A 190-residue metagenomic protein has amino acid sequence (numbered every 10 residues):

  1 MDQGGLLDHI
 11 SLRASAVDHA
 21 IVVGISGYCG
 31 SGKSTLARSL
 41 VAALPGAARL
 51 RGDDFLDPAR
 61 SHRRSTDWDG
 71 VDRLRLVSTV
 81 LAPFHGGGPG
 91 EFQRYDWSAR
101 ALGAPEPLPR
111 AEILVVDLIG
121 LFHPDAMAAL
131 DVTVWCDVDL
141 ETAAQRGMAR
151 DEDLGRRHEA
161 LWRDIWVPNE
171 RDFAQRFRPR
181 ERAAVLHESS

Functional and structural regions predicted by a protein language model:
M1-V23: Extreme N-terminal, non-catalytic leader segments that precede Walker-type/kinase nucleotide-binding cores
Y28: P-loop (Walker A) phosphate-binding loop of NTP-binding proteins
K33: Conserved lysine of the Walker
L36: Hydrophobic positions on the alpha1 helix immediately C-terminal to the Walker A/P-loop
V41-L50: Post-Walker A helix-loop "phosphate-sensing" segment adjacent to the P-loop in P-loop NTPases
A48, D57-E106, E112-L114: Conserved nucleotide-sensing/catalytic segment adjacent to the nucleotide-binding pocket in NTP-handling enzymes
A101, H123, D153-S190: Small-molecule kinase domains that catalyze NTP-dependent phosphoryl transfer to phosphate-bearing small molecules
L102-D151: ATP-dependent NMP and nucleoside kinases share a basic, alpha-helical "lid"
